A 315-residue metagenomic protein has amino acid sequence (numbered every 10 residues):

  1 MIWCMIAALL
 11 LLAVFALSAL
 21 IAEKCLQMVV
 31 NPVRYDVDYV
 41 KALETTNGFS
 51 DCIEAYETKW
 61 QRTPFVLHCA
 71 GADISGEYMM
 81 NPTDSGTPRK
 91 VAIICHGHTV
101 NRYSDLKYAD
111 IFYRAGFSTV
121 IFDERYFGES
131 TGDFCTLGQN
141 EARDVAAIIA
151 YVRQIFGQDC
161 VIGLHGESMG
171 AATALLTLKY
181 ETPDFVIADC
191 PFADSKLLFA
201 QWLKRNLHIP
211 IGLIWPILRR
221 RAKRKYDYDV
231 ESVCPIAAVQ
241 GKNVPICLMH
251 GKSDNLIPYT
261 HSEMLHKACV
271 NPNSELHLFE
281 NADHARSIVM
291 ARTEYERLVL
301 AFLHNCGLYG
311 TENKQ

Functional and structural regions predicted by a protein language model:
W3-L67: An N-terminal hydrophobic leader/cap segment in hydrolases
A109-T131: Conserved alpha/beta-hydrolase
C135-F156: Alpha/beta-hydrolase active-site loop
F156-S168: Alpha/beta-hydrolase fold nucleophile elbow
L176-Y228, A237: Hydrolase active-site cap/lid region
G241-N243, L248-H250, D254: Short beta-strand/loop motif that positions the catalytic acidic residue of the alpha/beta-hydrolase fold
N255-H261: Conserved alpha/beta-hydrolase "acid-adjacent" motif
A282-T293: Catalytic histidine-centered segment of alpha/beta-hydrolase-like enzymes
